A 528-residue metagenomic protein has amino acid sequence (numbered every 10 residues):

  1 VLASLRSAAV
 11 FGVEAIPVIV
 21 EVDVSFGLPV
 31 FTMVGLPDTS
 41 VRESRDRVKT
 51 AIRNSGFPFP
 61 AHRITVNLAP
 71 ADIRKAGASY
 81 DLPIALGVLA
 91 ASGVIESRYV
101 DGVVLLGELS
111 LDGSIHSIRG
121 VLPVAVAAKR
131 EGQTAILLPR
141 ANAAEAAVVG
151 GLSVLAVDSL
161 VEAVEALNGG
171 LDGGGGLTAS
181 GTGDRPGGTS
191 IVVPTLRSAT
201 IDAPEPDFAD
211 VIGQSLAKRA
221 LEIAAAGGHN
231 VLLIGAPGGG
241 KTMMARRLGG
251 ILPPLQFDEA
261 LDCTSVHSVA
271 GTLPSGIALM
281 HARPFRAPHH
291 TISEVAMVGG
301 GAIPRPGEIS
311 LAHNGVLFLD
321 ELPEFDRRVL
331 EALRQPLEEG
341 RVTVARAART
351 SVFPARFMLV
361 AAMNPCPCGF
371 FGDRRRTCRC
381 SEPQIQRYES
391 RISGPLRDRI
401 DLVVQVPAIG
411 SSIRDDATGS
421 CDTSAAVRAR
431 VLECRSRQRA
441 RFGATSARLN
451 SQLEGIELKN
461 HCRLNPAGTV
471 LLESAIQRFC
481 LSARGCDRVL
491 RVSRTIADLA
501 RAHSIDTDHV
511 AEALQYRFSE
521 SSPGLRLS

Functional and structural regions predicted by a protein language model:
V1-L232, A236, D326, A345 (+2 more regions): Peripheral, non-AAA+ core regions of ATP-driven protein-machinery
V34-R45, P60, N67-G77, I303-P304 (+1 more regions): Basic, amphipathic alpha-helical bundle interface domains used for macromolecular binding and assembly
V66, L233, L248, L319 (+1 more regions): Hydrophobic anchor at the beta1->P-loop junction of P-loop NTPases
L111, L317-F318, E324-F325, S411: Residues immediately C-terminal
T178-I223, G227, P254-I309: P-loop NTPase nucleotide-binding/switch module
L232-P274, E339: Walker A/P-loop
G235, G299, E321: The Walker A (P-loop) glycine that initiates the GxxxxGKT/S ATP-binding motif of P-loop NTPases
N314, D320-L322, A332: Walker B catalytic acidic pair
